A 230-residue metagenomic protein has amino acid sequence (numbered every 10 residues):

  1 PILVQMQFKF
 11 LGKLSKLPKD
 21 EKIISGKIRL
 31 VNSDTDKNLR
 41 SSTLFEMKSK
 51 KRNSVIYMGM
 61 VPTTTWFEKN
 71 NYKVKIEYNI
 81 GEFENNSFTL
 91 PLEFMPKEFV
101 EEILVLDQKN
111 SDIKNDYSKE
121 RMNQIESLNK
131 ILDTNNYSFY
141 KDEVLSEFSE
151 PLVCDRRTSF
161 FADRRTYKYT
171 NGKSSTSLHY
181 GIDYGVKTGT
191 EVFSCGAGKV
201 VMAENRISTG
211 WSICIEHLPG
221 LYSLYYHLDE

Functional and structural regions predicted by a protein language model:
P1-V105: Cationic-aromatic interfacial patches
K27-R29, K75-E77, D183, E191 (+1 more regions): Residue-level detector of beta-strand face positions
S41, S87-P91, E191, S212 (+1 more regions): Well-ordered beta-strand positions in beta-sheet-rich domains
Y57, L90, D155, I182 (+2 more regions): A broad, low-specificity signal marking well-ordered, structured residues that form hydrophobic/aromatic
W66, G189-T190, G220: Glycine-/small-residue-rich active-site loops that bind phosphorylated ligands and cofactors
E93-T209: Surface-exposed, glycine-biased beta-strand/turn segments
C195-E230: Zn2+-dependent peptidoglycan hydrolase active-site motif and core
